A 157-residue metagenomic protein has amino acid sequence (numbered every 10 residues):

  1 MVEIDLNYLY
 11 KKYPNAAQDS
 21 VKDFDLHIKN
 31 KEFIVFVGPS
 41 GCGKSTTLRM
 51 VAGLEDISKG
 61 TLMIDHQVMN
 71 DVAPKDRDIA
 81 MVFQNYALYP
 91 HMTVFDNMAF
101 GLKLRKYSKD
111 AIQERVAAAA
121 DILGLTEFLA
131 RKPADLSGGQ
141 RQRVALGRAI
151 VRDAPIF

Functional and structural regions predicted by a protein language model:
M1-F157: ABC family nucleotide-binding domain
